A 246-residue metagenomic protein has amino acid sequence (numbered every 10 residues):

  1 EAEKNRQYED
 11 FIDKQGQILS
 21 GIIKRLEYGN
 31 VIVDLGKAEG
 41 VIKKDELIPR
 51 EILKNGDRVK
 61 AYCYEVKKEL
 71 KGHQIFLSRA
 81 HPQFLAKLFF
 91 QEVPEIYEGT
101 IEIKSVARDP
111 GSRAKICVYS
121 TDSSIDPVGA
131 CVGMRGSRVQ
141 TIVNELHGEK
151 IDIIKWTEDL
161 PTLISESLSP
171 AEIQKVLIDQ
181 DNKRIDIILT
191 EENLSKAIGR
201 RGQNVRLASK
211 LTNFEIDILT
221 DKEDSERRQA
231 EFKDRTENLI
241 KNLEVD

Functional and structural regions predicted by a protein language model:
E1-D246: RNA-contacting regions in translation and RNA-metabolism proteins, encompassing KH/S1 modules where present
